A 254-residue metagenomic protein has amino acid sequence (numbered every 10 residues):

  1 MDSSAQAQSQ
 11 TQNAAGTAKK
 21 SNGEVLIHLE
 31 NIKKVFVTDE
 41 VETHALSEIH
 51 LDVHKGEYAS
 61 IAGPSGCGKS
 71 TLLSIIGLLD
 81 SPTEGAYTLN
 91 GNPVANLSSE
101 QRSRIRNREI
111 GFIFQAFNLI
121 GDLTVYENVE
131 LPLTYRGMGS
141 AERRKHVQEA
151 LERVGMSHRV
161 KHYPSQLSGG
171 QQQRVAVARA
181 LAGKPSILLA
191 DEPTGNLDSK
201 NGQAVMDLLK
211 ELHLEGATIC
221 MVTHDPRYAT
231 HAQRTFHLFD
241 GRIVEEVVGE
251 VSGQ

Functional and structural regions predicted by a protein language model:
M1-V35, E245-Q254: ABC-family P-loop ATPase nucleotide-binding domain
G23-L238: ABC family nucleotide-binding domain
T235-V248: H-loop (His-switch) and adjacent beta-strand-loop-beta switch element of ABC-type ATPase nucleotide-binding domains
